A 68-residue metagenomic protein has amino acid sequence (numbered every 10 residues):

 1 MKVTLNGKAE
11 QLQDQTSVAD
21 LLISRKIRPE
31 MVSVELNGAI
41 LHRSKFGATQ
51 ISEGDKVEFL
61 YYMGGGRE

Functional and structural regions predicted by a protein language model:
K2-T4, Q11-F46, L60-Y62: Compact, glycine-rich, soluble single-domain proteins
G64-E68: Short, Lys/Arg- and Gly-enriched loop/turn segments at beta-strand edges
